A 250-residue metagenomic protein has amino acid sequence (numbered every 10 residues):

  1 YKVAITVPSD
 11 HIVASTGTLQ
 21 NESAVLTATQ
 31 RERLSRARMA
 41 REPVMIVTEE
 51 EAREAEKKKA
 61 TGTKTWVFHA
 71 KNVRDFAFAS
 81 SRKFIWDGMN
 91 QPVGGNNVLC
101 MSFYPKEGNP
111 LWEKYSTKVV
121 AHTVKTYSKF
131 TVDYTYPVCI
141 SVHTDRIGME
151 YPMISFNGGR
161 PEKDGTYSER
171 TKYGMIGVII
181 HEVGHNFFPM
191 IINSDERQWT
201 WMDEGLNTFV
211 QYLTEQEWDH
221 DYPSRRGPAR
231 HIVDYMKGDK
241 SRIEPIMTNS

Functional and structural regions predicted by a protein language model:
Y1-I180, F209, S241: Hydrophobic helix-coil surface modules that form long, contiguous segments used for peptide/substrate interaction
E107-G108, I192-N193, M247-S250: Flexible glycine/proline-enriched surface loops and loop-helix/loop-strand junctions
S116-T117, E196-E204: Active-site metal-coordination segments of metallo-dependent hydrolases
D133-V142, D195-Q198, D221-S224: Surface-exposed patches in mature extracellular/periplasmic domains of secreted proteins
Y151, T200-W201, R226: Non-catalytic, surface-exposed connector residues within folded enzymatic/regulatory domains
H181-E182, E204: Acidic active-site catalytic centers that drive phospho-/nucleotidyl reactions and related ester hydrolyses
V183-W199, L213, E217-W218: Catalytic Zn2+-binding segment of zinc metalloproteases
E204-S250: Acidic/His/Gly-enriched intrinsically disordered linker/tail segments that often contain short helix/coil "MoRF-like"
